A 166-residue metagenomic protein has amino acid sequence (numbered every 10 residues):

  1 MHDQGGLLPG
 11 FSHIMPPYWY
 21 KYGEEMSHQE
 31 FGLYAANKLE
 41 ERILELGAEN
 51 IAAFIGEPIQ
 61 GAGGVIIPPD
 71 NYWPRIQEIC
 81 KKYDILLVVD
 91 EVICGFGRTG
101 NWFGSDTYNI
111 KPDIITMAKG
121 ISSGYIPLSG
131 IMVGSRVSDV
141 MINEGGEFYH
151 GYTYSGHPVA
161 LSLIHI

Functional and structural regions predicted by a protein language model:
M1-I164: Conserved N-terminal phosphate-binding loop of PLP-dependent enzymes in the Aspartate aminotransferase
